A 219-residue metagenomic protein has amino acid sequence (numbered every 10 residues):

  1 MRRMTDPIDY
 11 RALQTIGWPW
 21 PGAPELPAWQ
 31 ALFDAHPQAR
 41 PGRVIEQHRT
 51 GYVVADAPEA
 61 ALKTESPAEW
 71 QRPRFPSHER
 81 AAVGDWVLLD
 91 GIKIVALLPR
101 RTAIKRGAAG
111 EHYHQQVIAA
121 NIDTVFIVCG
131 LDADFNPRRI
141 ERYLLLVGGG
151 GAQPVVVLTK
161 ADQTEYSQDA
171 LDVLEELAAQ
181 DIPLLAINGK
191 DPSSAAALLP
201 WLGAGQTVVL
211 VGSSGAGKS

Functional and structural regions predicted by a protein language model:
M1-P137: N-terminal accessory targeting/assembly segments
R49, L89-I92, P99-A103, G149-A152 (+3 more regions): Non-catalytic alpha-helical coupling and interface elements of nucleotide-dependent molecular machines and regulators
P58-A60, A109-G110, I140-Y143, A170-V173 (+1 more regions): Short, glycine/charged-enriched secondary-structure capping and boundary segments
R74-S77, Y143, L198: Short beta-alpha junctions and helix-cap segments that line functional grooves
K93-E111, E141-L144, L184, T207-G217: A broadly tuned preference for mixed-charge, low-complexity surface segments
I118-L185: Phosphate-binding glycine-rich loops and their immediate beta-loop-alpha structural context
Q153, D162-S219: Canonical P-loop GTPase G-domain recognition
